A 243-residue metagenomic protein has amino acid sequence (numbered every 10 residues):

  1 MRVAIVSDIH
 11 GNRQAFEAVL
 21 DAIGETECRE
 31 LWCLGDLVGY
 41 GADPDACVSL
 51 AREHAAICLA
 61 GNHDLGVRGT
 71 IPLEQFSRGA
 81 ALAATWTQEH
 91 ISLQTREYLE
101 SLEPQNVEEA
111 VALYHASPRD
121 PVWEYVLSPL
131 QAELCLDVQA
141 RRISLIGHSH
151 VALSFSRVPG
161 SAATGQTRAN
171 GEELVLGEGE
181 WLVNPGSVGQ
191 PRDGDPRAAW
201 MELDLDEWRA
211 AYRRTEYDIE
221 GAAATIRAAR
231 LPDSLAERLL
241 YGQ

Functional and structural regions predicted by a protein language model:
M1-A56: N-terminal active-site segment of His-dependent metallophosphoesterases
M1-V3, V107-L113, L176-W181: Beta-strand-turn-beta hairpins that frame and shape the catalytic cleft of phosphate-ester-processing enzymes
V6-S7, L31-D36, I57-N62, Y114 (+2 more regions): Active-site neighborhood of phospho(di)ester-bond hydrolases with catalytic His/Asp-centered motifs
H10-A15, G39-G41, H63-R68, V107 (+3 more regions): Active-site environment of divalent metal-dependent phosphoester hydrolases
C47-A140: Active-site neighborhood of divalent metal-dependent phosphoester bond hydrolases
T70-I71, E124, F155-V158, A223-T225: Short, well-ordered secondary-structure micro-motifs
P129-E173, E178-L182: Anionic-ligand binding region
P159-Q243: Acidic, His/Gly-rich catalytic cores of divalent-metal-dependent hydrolytic chemistry
